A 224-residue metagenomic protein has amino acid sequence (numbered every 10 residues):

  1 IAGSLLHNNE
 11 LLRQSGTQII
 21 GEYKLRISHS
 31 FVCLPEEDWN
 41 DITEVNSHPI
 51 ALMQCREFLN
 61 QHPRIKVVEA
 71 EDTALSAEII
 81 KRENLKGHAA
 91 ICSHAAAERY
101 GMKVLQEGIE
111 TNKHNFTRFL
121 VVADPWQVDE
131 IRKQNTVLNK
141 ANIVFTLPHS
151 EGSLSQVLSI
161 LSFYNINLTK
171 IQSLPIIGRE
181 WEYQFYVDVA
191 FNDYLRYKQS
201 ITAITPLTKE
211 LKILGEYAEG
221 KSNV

Functional and structural regions predicted by a protein language model:
I1-V224: Domain-level signature for soluble enzymes in the chorismate/prephenate branch of the shikimate pathway
